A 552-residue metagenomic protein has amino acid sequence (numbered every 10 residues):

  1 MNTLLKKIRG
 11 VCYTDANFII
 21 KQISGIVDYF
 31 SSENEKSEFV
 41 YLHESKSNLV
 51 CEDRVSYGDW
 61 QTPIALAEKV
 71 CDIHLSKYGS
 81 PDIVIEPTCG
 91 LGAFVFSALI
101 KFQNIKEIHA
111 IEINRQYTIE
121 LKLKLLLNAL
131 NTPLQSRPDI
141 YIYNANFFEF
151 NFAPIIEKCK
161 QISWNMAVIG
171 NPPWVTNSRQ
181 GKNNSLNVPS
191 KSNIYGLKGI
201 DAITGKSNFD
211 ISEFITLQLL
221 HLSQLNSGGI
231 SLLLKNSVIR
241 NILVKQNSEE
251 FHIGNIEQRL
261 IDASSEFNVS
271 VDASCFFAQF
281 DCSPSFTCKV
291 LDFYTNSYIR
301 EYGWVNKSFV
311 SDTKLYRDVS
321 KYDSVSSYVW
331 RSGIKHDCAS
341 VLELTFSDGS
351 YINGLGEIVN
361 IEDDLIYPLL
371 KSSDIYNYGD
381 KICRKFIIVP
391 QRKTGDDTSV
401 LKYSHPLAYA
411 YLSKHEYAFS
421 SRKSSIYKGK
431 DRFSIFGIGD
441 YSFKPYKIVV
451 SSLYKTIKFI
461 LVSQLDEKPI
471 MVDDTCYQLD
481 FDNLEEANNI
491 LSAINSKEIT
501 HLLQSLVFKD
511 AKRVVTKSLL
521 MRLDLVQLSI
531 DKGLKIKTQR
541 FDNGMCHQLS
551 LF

Functional and structural regions predicted by a protein language model:
M1-Q103, H109-L123, N128, N146 (+4 more regions): Class I S-adenosyl-L-methionine
V55-S56, W60-K69, T88-F96, I105-E120 (+2 more regions): Signature of N6-adenine DNA methyltransferases within the class I
G79, I105, I162-W164, I169 (+6 more regions): Short, well-ordered loop/turn elements at secondary-structure boundaries
L130-R137, E249-I253: Short, conserved catalytic or adaptor-binding loops enriched in Gly and charged residues
S265-N268, D272-I448, A493, K497-D542 (+1 more regions): C-terminal substrate-recognition regions of SAM-dependent nucleic acid methyltransferases
I375, K393, Y417, L453-T456 (+3 more regions): Short, glycine-/Ser/Thr-/acidic-enriched flexible segments
R422, K455-I470, H501-K509: Short, ligand-facing micro-motifs at secondary-structure edges
F459-S492: A short beta-sheet element
